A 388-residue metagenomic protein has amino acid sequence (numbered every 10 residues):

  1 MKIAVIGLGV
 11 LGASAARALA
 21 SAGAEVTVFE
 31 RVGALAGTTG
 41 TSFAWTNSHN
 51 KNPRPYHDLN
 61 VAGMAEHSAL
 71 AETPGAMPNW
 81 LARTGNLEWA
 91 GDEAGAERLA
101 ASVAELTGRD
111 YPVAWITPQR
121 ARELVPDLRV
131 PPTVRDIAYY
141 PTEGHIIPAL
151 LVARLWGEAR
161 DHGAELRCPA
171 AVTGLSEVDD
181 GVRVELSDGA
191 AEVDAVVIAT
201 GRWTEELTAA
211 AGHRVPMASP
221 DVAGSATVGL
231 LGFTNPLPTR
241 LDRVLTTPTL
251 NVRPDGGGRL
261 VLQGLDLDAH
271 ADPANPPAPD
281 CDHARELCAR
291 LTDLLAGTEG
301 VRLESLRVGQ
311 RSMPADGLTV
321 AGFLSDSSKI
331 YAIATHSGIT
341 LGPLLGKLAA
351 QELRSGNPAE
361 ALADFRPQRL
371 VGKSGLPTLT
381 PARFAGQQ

Functional and structural regions predicted by a protein language model:
K2-T27: N-terminal Rossmann-like FAD-binding beta1-loop-alpha1 element of flavoenzymes
I6, A191-L207, G346: Short hydrophobic core segments
R17-S21, A44-N47, M77-L81, R202-D326: Active-site substrate-recognition segment that forms the wall of the catalytic cavity or substrate channel
S21-T39: Glycine-rich FAD pyrophosphate-binding loop
A44-L124, T249-N251: Dinucleotide-binding Rossmann-like beta1-alpha1 core, especially the glycine-rich loop that anchors the ADP
D58, W89-R98, A138-G157, A278-H283: Short beta-strand to alpha-helix junction loop
Y139-S187: Helical element adjacent to the flavin cofactor pocket in flavoenzyme catalytic cores
L295-Q388: C-terminal catalytic lobe of FAD-dependent flavoproteins
